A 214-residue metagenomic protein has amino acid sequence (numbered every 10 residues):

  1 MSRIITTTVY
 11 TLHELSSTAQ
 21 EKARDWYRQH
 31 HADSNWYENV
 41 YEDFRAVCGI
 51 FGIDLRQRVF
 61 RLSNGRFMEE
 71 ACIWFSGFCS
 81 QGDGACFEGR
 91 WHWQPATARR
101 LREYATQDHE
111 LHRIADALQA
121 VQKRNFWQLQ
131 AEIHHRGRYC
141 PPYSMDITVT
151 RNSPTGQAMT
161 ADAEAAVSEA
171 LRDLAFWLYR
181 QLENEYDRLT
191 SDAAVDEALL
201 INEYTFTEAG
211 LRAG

Functional and structural regions predicted by a protein language model:
M1-G214: Alpha-helical propensity feature that highlights long, continuous alpha-helices across diverse contexts
